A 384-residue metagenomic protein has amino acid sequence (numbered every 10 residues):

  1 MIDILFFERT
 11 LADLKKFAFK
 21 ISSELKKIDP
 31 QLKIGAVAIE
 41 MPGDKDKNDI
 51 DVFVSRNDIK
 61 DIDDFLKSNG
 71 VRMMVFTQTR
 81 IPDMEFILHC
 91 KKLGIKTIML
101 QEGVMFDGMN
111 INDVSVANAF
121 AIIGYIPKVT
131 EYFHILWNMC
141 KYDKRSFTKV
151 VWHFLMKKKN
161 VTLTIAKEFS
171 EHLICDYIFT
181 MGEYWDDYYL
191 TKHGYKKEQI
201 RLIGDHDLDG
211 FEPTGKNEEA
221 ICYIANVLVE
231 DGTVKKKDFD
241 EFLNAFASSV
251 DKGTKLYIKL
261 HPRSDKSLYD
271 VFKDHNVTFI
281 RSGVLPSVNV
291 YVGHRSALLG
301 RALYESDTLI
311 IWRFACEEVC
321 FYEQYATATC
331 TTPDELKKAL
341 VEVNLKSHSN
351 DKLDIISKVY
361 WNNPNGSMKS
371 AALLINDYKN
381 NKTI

Functional and structural regions predicted by a protein language model:
M1-I123, V234-K236, I384: N-terminal pre-catalytic "stem/leader" segment of glycosyltransferase-like enzymes
L14-S23, L202-L268: Conserved catalytic-core segment of nucleotide-activated headgroup transferases in glycan assembly
A36-V52, Y223-N226, L243-R281, P333: Catalytic donor nucleotide-activated moiety binding site of glycosyltransferases and closely related
V54-N69, P262-E305: Donor nucleotide-activated moiety binding/catalytic core segment of transferases that use nucleotide-activated donors
V75, C175-G182, V292, C330: A short beta-strand/loop micro-motif in the catalytic core of glycosyltransferases that engages the nucleotide-sugar
Y132-E230: A nucleotide-sugar donor-handling region in carbohydrate enzymes
Y269-D274, A297-N363: Catalytic binding pocket for nucleotide-activated donors in carbohydrate/polymer assembly enzymes
W361-I384: C-terminal alpha-helical cap of glycosyltransferases
